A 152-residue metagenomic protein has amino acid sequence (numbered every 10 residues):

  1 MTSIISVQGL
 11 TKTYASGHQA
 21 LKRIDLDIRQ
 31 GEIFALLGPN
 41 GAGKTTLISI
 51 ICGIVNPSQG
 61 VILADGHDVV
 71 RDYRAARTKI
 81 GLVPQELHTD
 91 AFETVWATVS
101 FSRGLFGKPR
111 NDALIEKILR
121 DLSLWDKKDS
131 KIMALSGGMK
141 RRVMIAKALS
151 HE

Functional and structural regions predicted by a protein language model:
M1-V7, T11-R23, Q30, Y73: A short, flexible loop at the N-terminus of ABC-type nucleotide-binding domains that lies
S6, S100, G104-K127: Conserved ABC ATPase "signature" region
P39-G43: Walker A (P-loop) phosphate-binding loop of ABC-type ATPase nucleotide-binding domains
C52: Helix-to-loop junction immediately C-terminal to a conserved catalytic motif
G60-R71, A75-A76: Conserved ABC transporter NBD signature motif
E86, A91-L105: Q-loop/switch helix immediately C-terminal to the Walker
K131-L135: Conserved ABC ATPase signature
